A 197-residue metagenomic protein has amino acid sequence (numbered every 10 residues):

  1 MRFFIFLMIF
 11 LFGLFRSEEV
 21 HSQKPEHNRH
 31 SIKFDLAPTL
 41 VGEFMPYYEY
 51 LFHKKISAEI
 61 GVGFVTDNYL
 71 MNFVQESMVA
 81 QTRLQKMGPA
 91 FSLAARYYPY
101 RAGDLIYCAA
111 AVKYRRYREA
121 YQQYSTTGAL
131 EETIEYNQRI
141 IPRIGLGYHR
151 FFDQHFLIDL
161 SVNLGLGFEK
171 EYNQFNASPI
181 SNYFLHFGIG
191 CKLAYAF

Functional and structural regions predicted by a protein language model:
M1-E26, F197: Cleavable N-terminal export/targeting peptides
E26-V41, A58-V65: Transmembrane beta-strand segments that form the barrel wall of outer-membrane beta-barrel proteins
N28-H30, L40-F44, Q85-F91, D104 (+2 more regions): Residues that define the transmembrane beta-barrel architecture of outer-membrane proteins
K33-D35, F44-Y47, R96: Short secondary-structure capping/turn segments at boundaries of alpha-helices and beta-strands
Y50-F156, Y195: Gram-negative (and chloroplast) outer-membrane scaffold detector with strong preference for beta-barrel transmembrane
S161-G165: Internal, hydrophobic beta-strand segments that form the core of beta-sheet-rich folds
Y172, N176-A177: Outer-membrane beta-barrel porins/channels
Y183-F197: Outer-membrane beta-barrel "beta-signal"
